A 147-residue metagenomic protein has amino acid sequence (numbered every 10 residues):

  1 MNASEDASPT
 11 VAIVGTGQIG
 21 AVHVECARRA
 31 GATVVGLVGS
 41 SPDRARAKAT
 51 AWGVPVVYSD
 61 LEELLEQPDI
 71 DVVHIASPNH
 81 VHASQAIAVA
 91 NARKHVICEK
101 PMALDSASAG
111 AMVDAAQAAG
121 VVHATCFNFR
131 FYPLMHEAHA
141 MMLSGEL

Functional and structural regions predicted by a protein language model:
M1-W52: N-terminal Rossmann-like dinucleotide-binding module
G15-V24, L65-V73, A119-V121: A broad helix-preferring feature
Q18, D43-R44, H80-A83, L104 (+1 more regions): Short alpha-helical
H23, A45, Q85, M112 (+1 more regions): Aromatic/hydrophobic pocket-lining residues that form π-stacking "cages" and hydrophobic walls in ligand
A30, A92, A118-A119: Structured helix-beta-strand junction loops
V35, Y58, I97, V122-A124: Structural detector of well-ordered beta-strand residues that form the stable sheet scaffold of enzyme domains
W52-A115: Beta-loop-alpha module in the N-terminal Rossmann-like domain of NAD(P)-dependent dehydrogenases, especially those
A103-L147: A contiguous active-site-proximal alpha/beta segment in oxidoreductase catalytic domains
